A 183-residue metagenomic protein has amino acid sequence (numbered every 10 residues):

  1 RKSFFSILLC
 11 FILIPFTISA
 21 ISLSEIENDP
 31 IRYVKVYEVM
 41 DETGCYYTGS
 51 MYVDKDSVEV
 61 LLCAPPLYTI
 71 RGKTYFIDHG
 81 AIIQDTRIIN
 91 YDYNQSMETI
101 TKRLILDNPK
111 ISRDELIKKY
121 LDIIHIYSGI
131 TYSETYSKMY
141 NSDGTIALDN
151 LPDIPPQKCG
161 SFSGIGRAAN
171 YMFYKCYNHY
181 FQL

Functional and structural regions predicted by a protein language model:
R1-S3: Positively charged n-region of N-terminal signal peptides that target proteins for export
F5-S6, Y91: General helical structural elements
S6-P15: Bacterial N-terminal signal peptides
A20-R87, D92-L183: N-terminal secretory-pathway/extracellular module detecting exported/lumenal segments and adjacent signal-anchor/first
